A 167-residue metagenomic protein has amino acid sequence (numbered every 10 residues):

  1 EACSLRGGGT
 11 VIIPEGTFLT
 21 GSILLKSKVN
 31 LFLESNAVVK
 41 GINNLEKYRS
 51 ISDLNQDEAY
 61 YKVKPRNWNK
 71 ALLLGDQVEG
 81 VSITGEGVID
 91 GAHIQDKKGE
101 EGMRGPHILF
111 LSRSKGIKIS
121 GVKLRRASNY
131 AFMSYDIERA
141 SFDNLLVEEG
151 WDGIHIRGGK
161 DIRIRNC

Functional and structural regions predicted by a protein language model:
E1-C167: Extracellular/periplasmic carbohydrate-active domains that bind, remodel, or depolymerize complex polysaccharides
